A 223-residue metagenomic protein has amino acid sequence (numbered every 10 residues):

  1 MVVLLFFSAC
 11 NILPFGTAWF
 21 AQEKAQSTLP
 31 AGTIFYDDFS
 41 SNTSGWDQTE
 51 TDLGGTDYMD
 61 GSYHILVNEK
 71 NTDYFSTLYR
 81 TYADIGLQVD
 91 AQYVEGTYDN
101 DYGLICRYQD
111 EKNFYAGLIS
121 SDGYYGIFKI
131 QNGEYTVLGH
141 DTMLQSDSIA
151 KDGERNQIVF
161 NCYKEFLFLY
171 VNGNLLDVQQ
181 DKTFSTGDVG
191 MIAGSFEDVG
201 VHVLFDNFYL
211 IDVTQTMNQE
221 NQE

Functional and structural regions predicted by a protein language model:
G16-E50, M217-E223: Extracellular carbohydrate-recognition regions
F39, D206-L210: Extracellular beta-strand elements of beta-rich domains used for carbohydrate recognition/degradation or cell-matrix
F39, L87-V89, A150-L169: Short tryptophan-centered beta-strand motifs in secreted/extracellular beta-sheet-rich domains of glycan-recognition
N42-T72: Extracellular glycan-recognition surfaces and repeat-rich motifs
V67-N132: Secretory/extracellular carbohydrate-interaction modules and structurally similar beta-sandwich "look-alikes"
G133-Q157: Short, aromatic/His-centered strand-loop micro-motif at the edge of beta-sheets
Q179-D206: Flexible glycan-contacting loops in extracellular carbohydrate-active proteins
